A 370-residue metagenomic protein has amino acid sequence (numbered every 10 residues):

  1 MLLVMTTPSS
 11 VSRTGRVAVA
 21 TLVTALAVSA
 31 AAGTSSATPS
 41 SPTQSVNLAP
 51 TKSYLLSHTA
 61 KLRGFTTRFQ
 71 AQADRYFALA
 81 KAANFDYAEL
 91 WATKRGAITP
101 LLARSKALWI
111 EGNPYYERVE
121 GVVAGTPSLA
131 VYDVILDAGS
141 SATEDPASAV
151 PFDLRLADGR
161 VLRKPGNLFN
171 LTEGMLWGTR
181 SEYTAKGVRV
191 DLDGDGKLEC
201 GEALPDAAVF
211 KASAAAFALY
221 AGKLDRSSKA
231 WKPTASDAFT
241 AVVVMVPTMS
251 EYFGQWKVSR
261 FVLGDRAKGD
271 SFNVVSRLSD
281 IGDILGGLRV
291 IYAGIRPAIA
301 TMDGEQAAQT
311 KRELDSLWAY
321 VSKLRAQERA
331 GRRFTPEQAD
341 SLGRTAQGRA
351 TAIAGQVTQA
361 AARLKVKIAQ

Functional and structural regions predicted by a protein language model:
V4-T21: Bacterial N-terminal signal peptides that target proteins for export
A20-S29: Bacterial N-terminal signal peptides
S29-S40: C-terminal region of N-terminal signal peptides and the immediate post-cleavage residues of exported proteins
S41-Q370: Mature extracytoplasmic or organellar-lumen-exposed domains after removal of signal/transit peptides
